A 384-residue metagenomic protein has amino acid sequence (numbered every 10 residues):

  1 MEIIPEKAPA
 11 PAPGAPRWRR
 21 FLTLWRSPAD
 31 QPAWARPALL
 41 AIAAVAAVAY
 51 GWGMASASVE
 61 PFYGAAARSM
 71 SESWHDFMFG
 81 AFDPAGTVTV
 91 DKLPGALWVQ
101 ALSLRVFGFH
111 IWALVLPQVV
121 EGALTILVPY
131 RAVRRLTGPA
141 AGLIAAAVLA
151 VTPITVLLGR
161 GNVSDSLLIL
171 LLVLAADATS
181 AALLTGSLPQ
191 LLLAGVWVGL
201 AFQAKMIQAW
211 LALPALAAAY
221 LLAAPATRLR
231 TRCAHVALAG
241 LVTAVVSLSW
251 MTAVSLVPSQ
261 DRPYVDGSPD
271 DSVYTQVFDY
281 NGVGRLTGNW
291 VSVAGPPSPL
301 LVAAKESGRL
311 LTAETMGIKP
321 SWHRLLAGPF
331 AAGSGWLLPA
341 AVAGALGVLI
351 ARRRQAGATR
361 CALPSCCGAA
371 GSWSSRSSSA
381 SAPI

Functional and structural regions predicted by a protein language model:
M1-P299, A303-I384: Membrane-integral, polyisoprenol-dependent glycosyltransferases of the GT-C/oligosaccharyltransferase superfamily
